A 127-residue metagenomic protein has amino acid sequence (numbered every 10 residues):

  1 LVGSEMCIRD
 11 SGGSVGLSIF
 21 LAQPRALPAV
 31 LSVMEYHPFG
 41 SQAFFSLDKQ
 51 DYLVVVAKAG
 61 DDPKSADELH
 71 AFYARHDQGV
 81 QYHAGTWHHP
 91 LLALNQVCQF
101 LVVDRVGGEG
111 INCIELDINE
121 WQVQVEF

Functional and structural regions predicted by a protein language model:
L1-I8: Short, small-residue-biased leader/transition segments that mark boundaries at the very start of proteins
G12-S14, H37-F39, L47-K49, D67 (+2 more regions): Short connector loops at helix/strand junctions that flank enzyme active sites, especially segments positioning acidic
V15-V54: Helix-adjacent hinge/juxtasegments
Q42-F45, V80, L91: His/acidic/aromatic-lined binding-pocket segments of jelly-roll/cupin-type domains and related regulatory beta-sandwich
D48-A71, I111-L116: A short beta-strand-loop-beta hairpin characteristic of the jelly-roll/cupin
Y73-W87: Conserved metal-binding segment of the jelly-roll/cupin
T86-C113, D117: A short beta-strand-loop micro-motif that forms or neighbors metal/cofactor- and ligand-binding patches at active-site
I114-F127: Long, intrinsically disordered, low-complexity Ser/Thr/Pro-rich regulatory/activation regions of nuclear proteins
